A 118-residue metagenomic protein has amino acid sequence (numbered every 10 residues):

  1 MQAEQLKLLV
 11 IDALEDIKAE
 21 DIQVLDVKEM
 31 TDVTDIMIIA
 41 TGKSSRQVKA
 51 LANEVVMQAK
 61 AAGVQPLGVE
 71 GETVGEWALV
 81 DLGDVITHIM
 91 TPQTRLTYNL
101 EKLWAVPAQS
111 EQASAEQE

Functional and structural regions predicted by a protein language model:
M1-K28, R46-A50, M57, E70-G71 (+2 more regions): Long, contiguous binding/interaction regions
E29-V33: Short, flexible turn/loop "capping" segments at secondary-structure junctions
I39-T41: Short hydrophobic/aromatic beta-strand micro-patches that form the beta-sheet surface supporting nucleotide- or nucleic
S44-V64, L79: Compact, glycine-rich, soluble single-domain proteins
G63-W77: Short, conserved loop-to-beta-strand elements that form functional interface hotspots
